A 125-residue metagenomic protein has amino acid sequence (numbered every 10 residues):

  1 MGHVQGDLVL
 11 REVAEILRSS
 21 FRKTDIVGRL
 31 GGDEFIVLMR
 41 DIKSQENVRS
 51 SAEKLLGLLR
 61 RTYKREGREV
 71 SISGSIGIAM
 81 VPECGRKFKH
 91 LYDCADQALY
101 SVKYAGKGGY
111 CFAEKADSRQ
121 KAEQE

Functional and structural regions predicted by a protein language model:
M1-R22, G28-G32, I36-V37, K43-E53 (+2 more regions): Conserved long alpha-helical elements within nucleotide-processing catalytic cores of c-di-GMP signaling and class III
V4, V70-S71: A short, conserved beta-strand element in the Rossmann-like catalytic core that flanks the donor/metal-binding loop
V27, K54-L58, K64, R68-E69 (+2 more regions): Cyclic nucleotide signaling catalytic output domains
G32, S73-G74: A general secondary-structure signal for short beta-strands and their flanking turns/coil in non-transmembrane regions
L38-D41, A79-V81: Short hydrophobic/aromatic beta-strand micro-patches that form the beta-sheet surface supporting nucleotide- or nucleic
